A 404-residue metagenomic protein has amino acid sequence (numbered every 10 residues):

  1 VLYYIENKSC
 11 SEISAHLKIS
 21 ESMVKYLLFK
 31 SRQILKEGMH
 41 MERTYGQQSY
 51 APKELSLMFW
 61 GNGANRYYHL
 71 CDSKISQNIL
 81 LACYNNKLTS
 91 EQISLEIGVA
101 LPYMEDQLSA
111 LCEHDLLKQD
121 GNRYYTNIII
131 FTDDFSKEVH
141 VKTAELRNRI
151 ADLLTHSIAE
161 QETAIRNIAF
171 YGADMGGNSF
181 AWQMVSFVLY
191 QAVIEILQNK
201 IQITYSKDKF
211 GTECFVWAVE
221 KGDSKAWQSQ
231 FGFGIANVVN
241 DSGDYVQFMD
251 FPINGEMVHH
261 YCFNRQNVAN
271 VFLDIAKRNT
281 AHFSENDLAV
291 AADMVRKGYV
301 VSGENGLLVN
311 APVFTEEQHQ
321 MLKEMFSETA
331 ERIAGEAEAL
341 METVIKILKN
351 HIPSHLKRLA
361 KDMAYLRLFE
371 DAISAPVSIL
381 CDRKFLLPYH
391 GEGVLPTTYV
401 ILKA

Functional and structural regions predicted by a protein language model:
V1-S9, I75-A82: Short amphipathic alpha helix immediately N-terminal
E6-V24, T89-E105, A110-C112: Helix-turn-helix DNA-binding module
F29-Q48, L116-K118: Short, Lys/Arg-enriched C-terminal cap helix and immediately downstream tail that follows
E37, C112-R123, V295-G306: A short, conserved structural fragment
Y50-Q77, F231-A269: Short alpha-helical segments that sit at the start of domains
W60-Y67, I128-A164, V313-I347: Short, amphipathic alpha-helical interaction segments positioned at domain boundaries
C83-I97, V268-N286: Short acidic, hydrophobic short linear motifs in intrinsically disordered regions
I97-H114, H282-G298: Short amphipathic alpha-helical interaction segments
